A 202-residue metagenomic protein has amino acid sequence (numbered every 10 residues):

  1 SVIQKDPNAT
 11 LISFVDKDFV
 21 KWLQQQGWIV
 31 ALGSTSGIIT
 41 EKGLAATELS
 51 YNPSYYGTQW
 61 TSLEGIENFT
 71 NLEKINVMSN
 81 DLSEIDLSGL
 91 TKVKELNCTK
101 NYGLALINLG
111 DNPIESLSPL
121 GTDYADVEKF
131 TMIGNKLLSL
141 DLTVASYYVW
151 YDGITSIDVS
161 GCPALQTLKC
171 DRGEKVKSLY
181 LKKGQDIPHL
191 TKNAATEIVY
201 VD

Functional and structural regions predicted by a protein language model:
S1-N76, T91, G121-D123, G134-K136 (+3 more regions): N-terminal capping/linker segments that flank leucine-rich repeat
L63-I66, I85-L87, L96, I107 (+7 more regions): Canonical leucine-rich repeat
S146-D152: Intrinsically disordered, low-complexity Ser/Thr- and acidic-rich flexible linkers and loops, especially at boundaries
